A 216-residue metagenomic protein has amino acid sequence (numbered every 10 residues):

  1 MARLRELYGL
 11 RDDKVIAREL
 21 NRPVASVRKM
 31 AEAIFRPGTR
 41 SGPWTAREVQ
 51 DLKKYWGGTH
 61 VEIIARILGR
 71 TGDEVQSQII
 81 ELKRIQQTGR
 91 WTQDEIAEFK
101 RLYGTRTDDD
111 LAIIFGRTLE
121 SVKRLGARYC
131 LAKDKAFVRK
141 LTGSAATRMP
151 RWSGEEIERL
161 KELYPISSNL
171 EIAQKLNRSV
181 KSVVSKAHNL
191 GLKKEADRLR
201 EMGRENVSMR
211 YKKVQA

Functional and structural regions predicted by a protein language model:
M1-A216: Intrinsically disordered, low-complexity regulatory regions of eukaryotic nuclear gene-regulatory proteins
